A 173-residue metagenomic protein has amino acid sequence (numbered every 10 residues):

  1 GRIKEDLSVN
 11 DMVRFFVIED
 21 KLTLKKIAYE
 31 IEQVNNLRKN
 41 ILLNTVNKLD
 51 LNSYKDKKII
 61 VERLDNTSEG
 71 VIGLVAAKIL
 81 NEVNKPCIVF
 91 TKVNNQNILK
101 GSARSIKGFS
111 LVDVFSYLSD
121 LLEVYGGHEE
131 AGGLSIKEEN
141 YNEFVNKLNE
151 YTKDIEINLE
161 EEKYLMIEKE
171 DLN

Functional and structural regions predicted by a protein language model:
G1-N146, E150, E160-D171: Hydrophobic helix-and-loop "lid/oligomerization" segment in the mid-to-C-terminal part of catalytic domains
K153-D154: Glycine/threonine-rich helix-loop capping motifs at alpha-helix boundaries
